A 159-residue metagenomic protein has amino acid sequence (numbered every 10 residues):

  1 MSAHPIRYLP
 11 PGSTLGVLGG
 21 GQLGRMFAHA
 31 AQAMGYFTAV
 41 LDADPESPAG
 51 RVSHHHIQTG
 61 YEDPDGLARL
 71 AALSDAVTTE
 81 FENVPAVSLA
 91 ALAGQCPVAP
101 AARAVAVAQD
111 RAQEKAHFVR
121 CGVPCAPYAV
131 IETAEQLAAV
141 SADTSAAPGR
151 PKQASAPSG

Functional and structural regions predicted by a protein language model:
M1-Q109, Q113, E135: ATP-binding N-terminal substructure of ATP-dependent carboxylate-amine bond-forming enzymes
V107-G159: Active-site nucleotide/adenylate-binding loops and adjacent lid/helix of ATP-dependent enzymes
